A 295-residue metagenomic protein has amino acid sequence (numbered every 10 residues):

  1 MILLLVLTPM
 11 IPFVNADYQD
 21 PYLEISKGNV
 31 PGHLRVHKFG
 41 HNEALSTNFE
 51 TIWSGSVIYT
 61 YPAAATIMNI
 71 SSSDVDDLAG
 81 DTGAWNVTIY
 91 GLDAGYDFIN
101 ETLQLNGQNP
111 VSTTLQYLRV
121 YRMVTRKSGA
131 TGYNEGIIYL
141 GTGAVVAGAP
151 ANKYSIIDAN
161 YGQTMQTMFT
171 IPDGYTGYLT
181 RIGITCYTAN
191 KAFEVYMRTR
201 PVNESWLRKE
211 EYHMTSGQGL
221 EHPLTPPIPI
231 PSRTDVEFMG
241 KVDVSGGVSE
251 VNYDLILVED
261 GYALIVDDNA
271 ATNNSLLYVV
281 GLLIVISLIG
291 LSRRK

Functional and structural regions predicted by a protein language model:
M1-P9, S287: Hydrophobic core
P9-D17, A270-N273: Sec-dependent signal peptide cleavage junction
D17-R119, R126-A263: Beta-strand-centric surfaces of beta-sandwich/beta-rich domains
Y96, V285-I286: Extracellular/surface recognition and adhesion modules
D267-V279: Juxtamembrane/start-of-transmembrane alpha-helix segments at the extracytoplasmic/lumenal side of membrane anchors
V280-I284: Single-pass type I membrane protein transmembrane segment
S287-K295: C-terminal membrane-anchoring or membrane-association module
